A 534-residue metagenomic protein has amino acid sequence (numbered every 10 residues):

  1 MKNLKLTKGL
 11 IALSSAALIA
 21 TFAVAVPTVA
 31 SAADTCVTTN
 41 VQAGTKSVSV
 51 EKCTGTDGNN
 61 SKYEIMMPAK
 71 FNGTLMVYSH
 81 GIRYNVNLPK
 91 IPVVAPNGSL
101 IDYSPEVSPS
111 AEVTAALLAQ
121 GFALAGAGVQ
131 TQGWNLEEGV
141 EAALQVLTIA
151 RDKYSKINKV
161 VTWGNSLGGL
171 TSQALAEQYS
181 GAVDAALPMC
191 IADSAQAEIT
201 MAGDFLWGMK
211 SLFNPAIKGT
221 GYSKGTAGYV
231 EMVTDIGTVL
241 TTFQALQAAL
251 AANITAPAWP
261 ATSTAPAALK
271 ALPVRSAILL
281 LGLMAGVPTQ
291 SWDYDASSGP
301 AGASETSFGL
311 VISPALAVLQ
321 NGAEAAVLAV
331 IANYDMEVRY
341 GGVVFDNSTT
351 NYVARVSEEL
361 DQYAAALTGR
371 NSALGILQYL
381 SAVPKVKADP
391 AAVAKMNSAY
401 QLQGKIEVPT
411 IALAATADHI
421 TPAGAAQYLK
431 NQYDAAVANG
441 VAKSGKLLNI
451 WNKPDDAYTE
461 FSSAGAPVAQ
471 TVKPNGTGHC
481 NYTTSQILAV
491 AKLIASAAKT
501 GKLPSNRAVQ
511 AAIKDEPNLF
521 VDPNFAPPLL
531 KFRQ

Functional and structural regions predicted by a protein language model:
K2-S14: Bacterial N-terminal signal peptides that target proteins for export
I19-V29: C-terminal segment of classical bacterial N-terminal signal peptides
A33-T162, L170-Q534: C-terminal His-loop and adjacent cap/lid subdomain of alpha/beta-hydrolase
